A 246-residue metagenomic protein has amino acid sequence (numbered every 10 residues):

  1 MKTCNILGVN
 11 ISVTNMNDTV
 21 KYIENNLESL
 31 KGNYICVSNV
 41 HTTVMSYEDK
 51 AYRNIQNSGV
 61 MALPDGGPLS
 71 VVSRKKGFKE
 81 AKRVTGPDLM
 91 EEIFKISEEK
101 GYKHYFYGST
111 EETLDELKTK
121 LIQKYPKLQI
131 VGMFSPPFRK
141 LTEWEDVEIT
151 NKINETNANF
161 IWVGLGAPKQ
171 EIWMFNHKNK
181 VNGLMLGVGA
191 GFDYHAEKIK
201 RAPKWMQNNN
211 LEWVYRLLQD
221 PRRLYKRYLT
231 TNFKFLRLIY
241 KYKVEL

Functional and structural regions predicted by a protein language model:
M1-D88: N-terminal nucleotide/polyanion-binding subdomain common to many enzyme families
G32, Y102, V181-G183: A short helix->loop->beta-strand "cap" motif at the edges of active sites that frequently abuts
K50-S58, E171-A190: A short, gly/pro- and small-residue-rich
P68-S73, R201-L246: A transmembrane-helix-recognition feature enriched in membrane-embedded lipid enzymes and envelope glyco-/phospholipid
L69-V71, K169, G191-A196: Short gly/pro/ser/thr-enriched loop/turn and capping motifs at secondary-structure boundaries
R74-K152, T156: Conserved beta-alpha
S135-L141, G183-Q219: Short, flexible loop segments at boundaries between secondary-structure elements
E145-N182: A contiguous pocket-lining binding segment that forms or flanks enzyme active sites
